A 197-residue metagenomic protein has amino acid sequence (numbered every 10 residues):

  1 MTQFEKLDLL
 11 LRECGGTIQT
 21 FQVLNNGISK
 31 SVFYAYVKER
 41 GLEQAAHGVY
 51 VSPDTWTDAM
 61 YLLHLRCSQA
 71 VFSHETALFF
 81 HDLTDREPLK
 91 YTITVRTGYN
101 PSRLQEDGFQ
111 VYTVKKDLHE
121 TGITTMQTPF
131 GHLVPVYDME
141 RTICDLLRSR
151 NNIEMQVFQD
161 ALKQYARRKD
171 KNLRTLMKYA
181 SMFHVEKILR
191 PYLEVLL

Functional and structural regions predicted by a protein language model:
M1-G16: Short amphipathic alpha-helical interface segments
K6, T17-Q22, A45, V49-L197: Nucleic-acid-binding surface
N25-N26: Residues within the alpha-helical elements of helix-turn-helix
A35-R40: Basic amphipathic alpha-helical segments that dock to polyanions
